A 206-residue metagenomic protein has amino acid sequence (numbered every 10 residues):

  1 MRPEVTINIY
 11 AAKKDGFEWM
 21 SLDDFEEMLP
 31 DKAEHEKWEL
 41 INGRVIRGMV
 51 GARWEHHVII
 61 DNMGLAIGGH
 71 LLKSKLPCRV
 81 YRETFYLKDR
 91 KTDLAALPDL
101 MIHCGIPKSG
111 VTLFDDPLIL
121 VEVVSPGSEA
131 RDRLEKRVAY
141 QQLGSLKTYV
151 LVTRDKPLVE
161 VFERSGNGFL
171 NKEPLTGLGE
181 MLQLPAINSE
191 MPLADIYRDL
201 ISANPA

Functional and structural regions predicted by a protein language model:
M1-A206: Gly/Pro/Ser/Thr-rich low-complexity, intrinsically disordered segments predominantly at protein N-termini
